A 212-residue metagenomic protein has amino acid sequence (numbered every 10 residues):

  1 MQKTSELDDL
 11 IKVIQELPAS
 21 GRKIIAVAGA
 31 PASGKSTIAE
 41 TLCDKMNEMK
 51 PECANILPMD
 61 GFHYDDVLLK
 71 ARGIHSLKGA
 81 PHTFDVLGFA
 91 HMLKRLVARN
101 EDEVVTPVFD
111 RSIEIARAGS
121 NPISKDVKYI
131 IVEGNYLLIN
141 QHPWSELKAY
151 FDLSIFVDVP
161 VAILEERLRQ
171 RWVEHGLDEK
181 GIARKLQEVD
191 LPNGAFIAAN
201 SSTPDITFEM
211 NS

Functional and structural regions predicted by a protein language model:
M1-A26: Extreme N-terminal, non-catalytic leader segments that precede Walker-type/kinase nucleotide-binding cores
A32: Walker A (P-loop) phosphate-binding loop of P-loop NTPases
K35: Conserved lysine of the Walker
I38: Hydrophobic positions on the alpha1 helix immediately C-terminal to the Walker A/P-loop
K50-V67: Short beta-strand-centered segment that lines the nucleotide-binding/catalytic pocket of NTP-utilizing
Y64-I113: Conserved nucleotide-sensing/catalytic segment adjacent to the nucleotide-binding pocket in NTP-handling enzymes
I113-R171: ATP-dependent NMP and nucleoside kinases share a basic, alpha-helical "lid"
G119, S145, Q170-S212: Small-molecule kinase domains that catalyze NTP-dependent phosphoryl transfer to phosphate-bearing small molecules
